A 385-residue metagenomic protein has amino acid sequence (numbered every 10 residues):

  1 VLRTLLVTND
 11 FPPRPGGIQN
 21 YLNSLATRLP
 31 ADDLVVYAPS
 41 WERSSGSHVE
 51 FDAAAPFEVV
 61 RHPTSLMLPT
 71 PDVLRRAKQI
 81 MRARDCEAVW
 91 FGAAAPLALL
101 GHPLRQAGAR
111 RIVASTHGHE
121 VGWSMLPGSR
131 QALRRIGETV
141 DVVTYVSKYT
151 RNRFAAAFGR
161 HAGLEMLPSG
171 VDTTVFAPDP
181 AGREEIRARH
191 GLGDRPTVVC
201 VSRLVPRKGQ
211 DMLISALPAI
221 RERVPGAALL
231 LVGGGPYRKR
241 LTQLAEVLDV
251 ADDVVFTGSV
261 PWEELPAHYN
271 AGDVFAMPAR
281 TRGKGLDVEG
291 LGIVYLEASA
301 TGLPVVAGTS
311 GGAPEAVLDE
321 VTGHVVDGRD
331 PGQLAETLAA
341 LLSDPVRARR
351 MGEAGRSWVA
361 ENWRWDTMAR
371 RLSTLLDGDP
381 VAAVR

Functional and structural regions predicted by a protein language model:
F91-L97: Short His-centered aromatic/hydrophobic patch
T144, L192-K208, I214-L217: Conserved donor-binding/catalytic core segment of Leloir-type glycosyltransferases
Y149, G170: Carbohydrate-associated surface elements
G226, D253, Q333, A340 (+1 more regions): A short, well-ordered alpha-helix in the C-terminal region of glycosyltransferases
K239-E264, V274: Nucleotide-activated donor-binding/catalytic signature segment of Leloir-type glycosyltransferases, i.e., the conserved
S259, N270-V288, L303: Acidic donor-binding loop of glycosyltransferase active sites
A276, Y295, A300, P304-A307 (+1 more regions): Short hydrophobic beta-strand element within catalytic cores of glycosyltransferases and related nucleotide-activated
A316-E320, H324-G332, A340-V346: Conserved acidic donor-binding segment of nucleotide-sugar-dependent glycosyltransferases
